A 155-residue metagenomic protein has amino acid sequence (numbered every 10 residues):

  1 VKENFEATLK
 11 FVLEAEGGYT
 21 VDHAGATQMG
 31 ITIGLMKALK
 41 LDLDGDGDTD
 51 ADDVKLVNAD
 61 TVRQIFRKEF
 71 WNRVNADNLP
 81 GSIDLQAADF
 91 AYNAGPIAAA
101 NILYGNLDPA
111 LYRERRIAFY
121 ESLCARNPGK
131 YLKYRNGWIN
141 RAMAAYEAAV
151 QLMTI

Functional and structural regions predicted by a protein language model:
V1-I155: Cell-wall polysaccharide-cleaving catalytic domain and substrate-binding groove, primarily in peptidoglycan/chitin
